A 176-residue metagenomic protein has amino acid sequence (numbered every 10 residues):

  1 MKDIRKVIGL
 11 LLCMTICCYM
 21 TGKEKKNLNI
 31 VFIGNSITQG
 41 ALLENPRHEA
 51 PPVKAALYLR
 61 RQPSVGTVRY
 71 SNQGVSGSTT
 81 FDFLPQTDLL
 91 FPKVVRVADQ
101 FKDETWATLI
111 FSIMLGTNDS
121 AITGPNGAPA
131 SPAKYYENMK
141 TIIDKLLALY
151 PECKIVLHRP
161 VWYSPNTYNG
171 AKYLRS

Functional and structural regions predicted by a protein language model:
M1-K25: Bacterial Sec-dependent N-terminal signal peptides
N27-V31, I37-E137: Conserved SGNH/GDSL esterase-like catalytic core that processes O-acyl groups on lipids and polysaccharides
I33-G34, H158: Short hydrophobic segments within beta-strands
I113-M114, V156-R159: Conserved beta-strand segments of the P-loop GTPase G domain that flank and frequently precede/overlap
T117-D119, V161-S164: Active-site-proximal loop/turn and secondary-structure-junction residues that shape catalytic pockets, frequently
I142-L146: Hydrophobic positions in alpha-helices of CheY-like receiver
Y150-K154: A short helix->loop->beta-strand "cap" motif at the edges of active sites that frequently abuts
Y163-S176: Substrate-gating cap/lid alpha-helix
